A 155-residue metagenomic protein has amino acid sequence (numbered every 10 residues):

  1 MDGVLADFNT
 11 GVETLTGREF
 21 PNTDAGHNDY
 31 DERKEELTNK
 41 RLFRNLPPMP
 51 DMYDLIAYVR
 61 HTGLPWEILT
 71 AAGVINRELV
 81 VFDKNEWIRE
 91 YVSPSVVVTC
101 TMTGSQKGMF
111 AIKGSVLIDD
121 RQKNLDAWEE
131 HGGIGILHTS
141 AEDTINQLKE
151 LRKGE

Functional and structural regions predicted by a protein language model:
M1-K40, E130, S140: Active-site neighborhood of HAD-like aspartate-dependent phosphohydrolases
L5, N9, M49-M52, E78-N85 (+2 more regions): A structural signal for well-ordered alpha-helical scaffolds and beta->alpha junctions
R44-P47, M52-F82, I88: Substrate-recognition element of Asp-dependent hydrolases with the DxDx(T/V) motif
L69-S115, Q122-L125: Substrate-recognition "cap/lid" segment bordering the active-site pocket of phosphatases
G108-I112, Q147-E155: Short amphipathic alpha-helix with an adjacent loop that forms part of the alpha/beta core around
V116-E150: Acidic, Mg2+-coordinating phosphoryl-transfer loop and its flanking beta/alpha structural elements, shared across
